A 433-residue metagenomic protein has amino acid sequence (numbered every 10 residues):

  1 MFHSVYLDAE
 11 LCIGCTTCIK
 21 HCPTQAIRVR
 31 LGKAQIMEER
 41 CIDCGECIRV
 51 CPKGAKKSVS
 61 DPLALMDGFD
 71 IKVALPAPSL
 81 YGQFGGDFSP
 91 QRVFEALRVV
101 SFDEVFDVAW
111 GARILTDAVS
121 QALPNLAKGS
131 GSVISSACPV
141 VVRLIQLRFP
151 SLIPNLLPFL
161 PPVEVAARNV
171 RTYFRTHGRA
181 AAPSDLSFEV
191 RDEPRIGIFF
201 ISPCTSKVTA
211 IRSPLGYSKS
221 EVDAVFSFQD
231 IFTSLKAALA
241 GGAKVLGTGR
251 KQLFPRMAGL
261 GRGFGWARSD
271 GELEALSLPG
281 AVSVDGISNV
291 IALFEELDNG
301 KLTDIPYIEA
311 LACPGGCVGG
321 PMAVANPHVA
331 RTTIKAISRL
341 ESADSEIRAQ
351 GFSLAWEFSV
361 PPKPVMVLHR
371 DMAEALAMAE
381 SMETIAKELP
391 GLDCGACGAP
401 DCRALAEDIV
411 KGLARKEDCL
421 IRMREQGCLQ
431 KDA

Functional and structural regions predicted by a protein language model:
F2-A9, I13-E38, I42, E46-D61 (+3 more regions): Iron-sulfur cluster-binding cysteine motifs and their immediate structural context in ferredoxin-like electron-transfer
S58-G395, P400-A433: Iron-sulfur-associated redox domains of electron-transfer enzymes in respiratory and anaerobic energy metabolism
